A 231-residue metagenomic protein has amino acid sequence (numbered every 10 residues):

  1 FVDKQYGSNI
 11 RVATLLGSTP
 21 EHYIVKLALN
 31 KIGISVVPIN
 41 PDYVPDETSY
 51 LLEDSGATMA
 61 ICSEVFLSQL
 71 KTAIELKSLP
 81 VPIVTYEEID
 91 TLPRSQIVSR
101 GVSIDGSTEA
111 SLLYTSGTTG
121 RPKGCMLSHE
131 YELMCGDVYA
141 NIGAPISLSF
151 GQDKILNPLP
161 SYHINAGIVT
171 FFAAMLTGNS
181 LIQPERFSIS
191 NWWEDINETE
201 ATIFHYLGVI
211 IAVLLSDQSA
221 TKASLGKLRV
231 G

Functional and structural regions predicted by a protein language model:
F1-Y43, P160: Conserved AMP-binding/adenylate-forming
K4-Q5, S99-S107, L112-N157, T177-N179 (+1 more regions): Conserved adenylate-forming
V12, L29, A60, E109 (+6 more regions): Conserved S/T- and glycine-rich ATP-binding loop of Class I adenylate-forming
L16-G17, I34-L52, E64-Q69, N179-E198: ATP-dependent adenylate-forming carboxylate-activation enzymes
G17, C62-Q69, L159, E185-S190 (+1 more regions): Adenylate-forming
L27-I32, D54, H163, F172-L176: Short hydrophobic alpha-helices that are characteristic scaffold elements of the AMP-binding
V65-G106, R121-P122, L133: ANL superfamily adenylate-forming
L133-K154, Y162-I203, D217: Conserved AMP-binding/adenylation subdomain of ANL enzymes
